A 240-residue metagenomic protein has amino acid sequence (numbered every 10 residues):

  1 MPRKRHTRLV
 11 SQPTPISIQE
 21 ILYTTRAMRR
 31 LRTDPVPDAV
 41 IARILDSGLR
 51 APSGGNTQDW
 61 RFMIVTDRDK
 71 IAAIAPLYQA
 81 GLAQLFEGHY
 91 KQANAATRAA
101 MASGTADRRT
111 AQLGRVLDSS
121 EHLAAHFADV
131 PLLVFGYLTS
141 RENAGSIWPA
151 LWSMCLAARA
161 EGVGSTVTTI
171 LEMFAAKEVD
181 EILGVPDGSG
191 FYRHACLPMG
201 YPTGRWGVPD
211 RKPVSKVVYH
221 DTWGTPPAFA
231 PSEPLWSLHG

Functional and structural regions predicted by a protein language model:
T7-T14, Y192-G240: C-terminal helix-cap and adjacent tail motif
S17-D34: Generic N-terminal amphipathic, Lys/Arg-enriched alpha-helix
R30-R32, R61, S165-T169: Short catalytic-loop micro-motif centered on adjacent basic/acidic residues
I41-D46: Short amphipathic alpha-helical segments
G48-L49, L132-I182, L197: Small-aliphatic-rich amphipathic alpha-helix that forms the alpha element of a beta-alpha
A51-N56: Glycine-rich phosphate/pyrophosphate-binding beta-alpha loops
Q58, I64-G145: Glycine/small-residue-rich phosphate/adenosyl-binding loop
A83-T97, L183-D210: A glycine-rich helix N-cap at a beta->alpha junction
